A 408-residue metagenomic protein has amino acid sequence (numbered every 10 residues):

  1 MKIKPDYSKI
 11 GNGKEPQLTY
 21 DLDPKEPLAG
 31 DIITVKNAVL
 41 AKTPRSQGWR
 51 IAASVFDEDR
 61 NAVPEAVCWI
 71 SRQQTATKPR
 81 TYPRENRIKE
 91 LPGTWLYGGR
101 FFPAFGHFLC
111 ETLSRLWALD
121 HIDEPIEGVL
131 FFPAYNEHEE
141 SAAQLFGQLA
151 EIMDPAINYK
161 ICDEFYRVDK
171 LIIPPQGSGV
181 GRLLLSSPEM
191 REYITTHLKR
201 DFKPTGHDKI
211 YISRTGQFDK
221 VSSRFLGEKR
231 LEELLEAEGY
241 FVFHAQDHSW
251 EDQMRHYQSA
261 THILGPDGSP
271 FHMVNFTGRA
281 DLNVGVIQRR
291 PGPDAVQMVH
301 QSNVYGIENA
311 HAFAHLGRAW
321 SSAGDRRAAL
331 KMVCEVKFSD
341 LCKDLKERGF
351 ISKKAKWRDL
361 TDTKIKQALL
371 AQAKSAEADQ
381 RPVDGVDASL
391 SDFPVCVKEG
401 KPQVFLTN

Functional and structural regions predicted by a protein language model:
M1-N408: The feature primarily captures lumenal catalytic ectodomains of type II secretory-pathway glycosyltransferases
